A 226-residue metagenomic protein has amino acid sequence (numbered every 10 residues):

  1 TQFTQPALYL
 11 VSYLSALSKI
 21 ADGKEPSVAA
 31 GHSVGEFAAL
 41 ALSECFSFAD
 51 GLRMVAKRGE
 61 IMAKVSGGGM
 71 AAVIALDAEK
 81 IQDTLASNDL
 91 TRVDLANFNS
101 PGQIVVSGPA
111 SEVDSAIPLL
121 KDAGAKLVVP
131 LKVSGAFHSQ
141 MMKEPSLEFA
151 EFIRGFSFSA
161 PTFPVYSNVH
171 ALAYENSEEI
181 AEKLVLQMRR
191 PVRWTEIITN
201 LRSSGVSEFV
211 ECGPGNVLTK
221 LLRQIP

Functional and structural regions predicted by a protein language model:
T1-D83, L127, L131, E208-Q224: FabD-like malonyl-/acyl-CoA
T1-E25, R154-P226: Acyltransferase/transacylase module recognition
L42-P191: Alpha/beta catalytic cores of group-transfer enzymes, especially the acyltransferase/condensing modules of polyketide
